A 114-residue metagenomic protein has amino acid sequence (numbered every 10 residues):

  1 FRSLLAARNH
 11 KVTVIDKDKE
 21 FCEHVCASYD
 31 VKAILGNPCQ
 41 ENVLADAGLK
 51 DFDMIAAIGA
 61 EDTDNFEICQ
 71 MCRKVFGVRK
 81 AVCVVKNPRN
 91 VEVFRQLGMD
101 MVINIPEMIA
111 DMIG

Functional and structural regions predicted by a protein language model:
F1-G114: Cytosolic regulatory regions of ion transport systems
